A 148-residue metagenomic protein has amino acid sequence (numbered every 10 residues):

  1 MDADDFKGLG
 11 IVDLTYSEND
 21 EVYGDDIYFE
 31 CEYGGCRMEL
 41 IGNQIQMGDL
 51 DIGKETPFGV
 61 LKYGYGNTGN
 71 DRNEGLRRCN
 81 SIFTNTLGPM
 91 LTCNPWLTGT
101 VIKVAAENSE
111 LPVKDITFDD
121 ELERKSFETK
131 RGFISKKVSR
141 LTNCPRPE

Functional and structural regions predicted by a protein language model:
M1, L14, I45-G48, T86: Fold-independent oxyanion-binding glycine-rich loops and adjacent beta-strand/coil segments at enzyme active sites
M1-F6, F58, G99-T100: Short, glycine/charged-enriched secondary-structure capping and boundary segments
M1-R37: Cysteine-nucleophile active-site neighborhood
G10, N43, I82-T84: Hydrophobic/aromatic beta-strand patches that form the interior of the parallel beta-sheet core in alpha/beta enzyme
Y16-N19, D49-I52, F83, P89-C93: Short, acidic Gly/Pro/Ser/Thr-rich loop/turn segments
E21-F29, I45-D49, C79-I82, I116-S126: Low-complexity, flexible helical/coil segments
E30-C79: Catalytic beta-strand/loop cores that center a nucleophilic Ser/Cys/Thr and support acyl-enzyme chemistry
N80-E148: Acyltransferase
